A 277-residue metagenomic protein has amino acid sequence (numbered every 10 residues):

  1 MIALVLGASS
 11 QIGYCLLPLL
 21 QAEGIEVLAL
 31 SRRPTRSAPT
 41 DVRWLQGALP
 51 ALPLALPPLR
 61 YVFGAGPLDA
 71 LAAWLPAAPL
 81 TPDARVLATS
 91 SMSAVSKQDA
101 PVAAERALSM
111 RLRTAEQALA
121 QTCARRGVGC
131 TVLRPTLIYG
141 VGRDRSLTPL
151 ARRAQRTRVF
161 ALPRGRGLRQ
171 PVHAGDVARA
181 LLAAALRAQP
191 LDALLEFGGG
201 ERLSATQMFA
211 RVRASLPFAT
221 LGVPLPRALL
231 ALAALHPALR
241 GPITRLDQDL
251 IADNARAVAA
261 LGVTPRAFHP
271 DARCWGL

Functional and structural regions predicted by a protein language model:
A3-E23: N-terminal Rossmann NAD(P)H-binding glycine-rich loop of SDR-like oxidoreductase domains
L6, L30, A65, V86-M92 (+1 more regions): SDR active-site strand-loop-helix element
A29-T35: N-terminal Rossmann-fold cofactor-binding loop
R36-D83, A88, M92-V102: NAD(P)H-binding glycine-rich loop region in Rossmannoid oxidoreductase-like domains and their noncatalytic homologs
R106-T131: Active-site Tyr-X1-5-Lys
T136-R143, R164-A174, G199: Glycine-rich "substrate-gating" loop/helix at the edge of Rossmann-like oxidoreductase active sites
R152-V172, A184: A conserved pocket-lining segment of Rossmann-fold NAD(P)-dependent short-chain dehydrogenase/reductase
A183-G241, A259-G262, R266-L277: Mid/C-terminal beta-alpha module of Rossmann-like enzyme folds, strongest in SDR-family dehydrogenases/epimerases
